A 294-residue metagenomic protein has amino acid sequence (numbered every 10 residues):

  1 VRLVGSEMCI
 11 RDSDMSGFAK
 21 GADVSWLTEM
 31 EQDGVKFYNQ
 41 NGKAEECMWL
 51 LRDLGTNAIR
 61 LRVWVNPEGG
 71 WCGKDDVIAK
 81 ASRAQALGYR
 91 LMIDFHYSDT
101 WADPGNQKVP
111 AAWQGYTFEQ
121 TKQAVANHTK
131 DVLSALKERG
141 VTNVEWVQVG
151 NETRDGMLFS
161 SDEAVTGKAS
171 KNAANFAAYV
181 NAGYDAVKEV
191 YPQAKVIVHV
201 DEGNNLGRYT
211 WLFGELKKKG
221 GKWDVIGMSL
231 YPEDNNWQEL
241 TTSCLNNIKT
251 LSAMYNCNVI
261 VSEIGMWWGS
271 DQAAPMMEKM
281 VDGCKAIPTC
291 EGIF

Functional and structural regions predicted by a protein language model:
R2-I10: Short, small-residue-biased leader/transition segments that mark boundaries at the very start of proteins
R11-L50: Boundary/entry segment of secreted carbohydrate-active catalytic domains
K20-V24, I59-L61, L91-F95, E145-V149 (+4 more regions): Hydrophobic faces of well-ordered beta-strands that scaffold small-molecule active sites in alpha/beta enzyme cores
E31, V35-G42, V65-D75, R154-L158 (+3 more regions): Acidic-and-aromatic substrate-binding clefts and catalytic sites of carbohydrate-active enzymes
G34-R52, V125-A135, L206-K218, M276-G283: Short, acidic/polar
W49-N172, F176-G203, G269: Substrate-binding cleft and catalytic face of glycoside hydrolase catalytic domains, especially the flexible beta-alpha
N143-E145, N151, V198-E202, Y209-T242 (+1 more regions): Aromatic- and acid-rich polysaccharide-binding/catalytic face of secreted or lumenal carbohydrate-active enzymes
E233, I260-F294: Substrate-binding cleft of secreted/luminal carbohydrate-active enzymes
